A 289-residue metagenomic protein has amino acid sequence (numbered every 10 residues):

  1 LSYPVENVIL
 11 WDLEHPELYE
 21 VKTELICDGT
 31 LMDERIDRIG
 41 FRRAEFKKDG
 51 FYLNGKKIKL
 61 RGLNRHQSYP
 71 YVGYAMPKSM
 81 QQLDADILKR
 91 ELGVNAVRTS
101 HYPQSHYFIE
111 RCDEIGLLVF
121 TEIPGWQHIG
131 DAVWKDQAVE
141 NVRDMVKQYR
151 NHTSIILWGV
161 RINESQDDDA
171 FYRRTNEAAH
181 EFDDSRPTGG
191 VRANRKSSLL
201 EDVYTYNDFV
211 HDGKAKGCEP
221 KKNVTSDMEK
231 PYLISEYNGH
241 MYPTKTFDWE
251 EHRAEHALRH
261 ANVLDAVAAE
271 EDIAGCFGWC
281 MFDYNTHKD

Functional and structural regions predicted by a protein language model:
L1-V119, E140-N141, I156-L157, T175-E181 (+2 more regions): Secreted/periplasmic carbohydrate-active enzymes, especially glycoside hydrolases
D84-R90, A96-D289: Substrate-binding/catalytic cleft of secreted carbohydrate-active enzymes, primarily glycoside hydrolases
